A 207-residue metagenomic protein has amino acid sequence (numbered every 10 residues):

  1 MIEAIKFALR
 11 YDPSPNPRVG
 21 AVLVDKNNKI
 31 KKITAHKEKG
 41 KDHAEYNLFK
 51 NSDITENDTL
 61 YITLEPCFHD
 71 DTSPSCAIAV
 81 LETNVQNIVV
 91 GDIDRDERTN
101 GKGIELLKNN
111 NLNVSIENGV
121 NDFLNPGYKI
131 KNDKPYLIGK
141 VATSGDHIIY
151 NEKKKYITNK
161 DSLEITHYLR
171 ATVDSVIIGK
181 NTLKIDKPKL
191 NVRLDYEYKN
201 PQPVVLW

Functional and structural regions predicted by a protein language model:
M1-S14, K26, D70-W207: Zinc-dependent deaminase
S14-V19, V24-K26, E56-D58: Acidic, glycine-enriched active-site microenvironments
P17, D42-E45, L60-A79: Local cysteine-cluster metal-coordination motifs and their immediate loop/turn environment, predominantly Fe-S cluster
G20-V22, T34, E65, A142 (+2 more regions): Anionic group-transfer/hydrolysis microenvironments
A21, K31-K50: N-terminal beta-alpha supersecondary unit
V22-V24, K31-T34, T59-Y61, V89: Short, conserved beta-strand segments within well-ordered enzyme catalytic domains that often line or immediately flank
H36-K41, C67, R95, L183: Short active-site-proximal "capping" loops at secondary-structure junctions
K50-L64: Immediate flanking context of iron-sulfur cluster ligation sites
